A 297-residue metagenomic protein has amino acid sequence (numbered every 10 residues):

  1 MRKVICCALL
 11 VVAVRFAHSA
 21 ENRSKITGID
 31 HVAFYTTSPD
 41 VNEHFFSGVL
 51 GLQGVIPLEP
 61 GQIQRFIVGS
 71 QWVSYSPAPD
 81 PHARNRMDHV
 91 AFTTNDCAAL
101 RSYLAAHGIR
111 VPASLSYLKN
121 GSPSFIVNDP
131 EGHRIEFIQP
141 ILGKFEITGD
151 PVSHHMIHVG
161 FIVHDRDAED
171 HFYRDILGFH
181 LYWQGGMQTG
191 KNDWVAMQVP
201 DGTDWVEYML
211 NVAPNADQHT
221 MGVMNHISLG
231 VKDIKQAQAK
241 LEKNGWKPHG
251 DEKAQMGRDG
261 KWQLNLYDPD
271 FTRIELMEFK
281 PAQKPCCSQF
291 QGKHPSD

Functional and structural regions predicted by a protein language model:
M1-V4: Positively charged n-region of N-terminal signal peptides that target proteins for export
A8-H18: Hydrophobic h-region of N-terminal signal peptides that target proteins for export in Gram-negative bacteria
H18-K25, A105-H155, G160-F161, W183-V199 (+3 more regions): Vicinal oxygen chelate
N22-R23, P77-P81, I147-D150, N215-Q218: Short, flexible, solvent-exposed loop/turn segments with mixed acidic/basic and small polar residues
S24, A33-V73, A106, L118-P123 (+3 more regions): Core segments of cupin and vicinal oxygen chelate
T27-S38, Q64-I67, P79-L104, P123-N128 (+5 more regions): Vicinal oxygen chelate
H44, Q53-I56, Q71-S74, H82-A83 (+8 more regions): Short loop/beta submotifs within extracellular cysteine-rich repeat domains
P77-P79, S116, G121, Q139 (+1 more regions): ER-lumen resident redox/N-glycosylation machinery signature
